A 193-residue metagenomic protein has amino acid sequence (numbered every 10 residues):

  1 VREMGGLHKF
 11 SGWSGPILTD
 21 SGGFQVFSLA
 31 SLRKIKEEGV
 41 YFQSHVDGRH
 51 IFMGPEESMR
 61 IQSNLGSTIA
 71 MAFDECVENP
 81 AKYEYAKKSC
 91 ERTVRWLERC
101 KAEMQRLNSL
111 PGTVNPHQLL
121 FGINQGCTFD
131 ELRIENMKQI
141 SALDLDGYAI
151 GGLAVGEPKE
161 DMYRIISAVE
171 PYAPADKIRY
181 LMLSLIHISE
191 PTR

Functional and structural regions predicted by a protein language model:
V1-V114: Non-catalytic, usually N-terminal nucleic-acid engagement modules in DNA/RNA processing proteins
E3, M137, M162-S167: Charged helix-capping and loop-helix junction motifs
I17-D20, A70-A72, L120-N124, Y148-I150 (+1 more regions): Hydrophobic faces of well-ordered beta-strands that scaffold small-molecule active sites in alpha/beta enzyme cores
G23-Q25, E75-E78, G126-T128, A154 (+1 more regions): Active-site-proximal loop/turn and secondary-structure-junction residues that shape catalytic pockets, frequently
H50, A81-R92, T128-E135, E157-D161 (+1 more regions): Alpha-helix N-cap and loop-to-helix initiation/capping positions
N64-T68, R92-L120, Q125-V155, Y172: Alpha/beta enzyme core
V155-P158, M162, A168-P171: Active-site-proximal segments of catalytic enzyme domains that coordinate small-molecule cofactors or metal ions
I186-R193: Residue-level detector of conserved catalytic or cofactor/ligand-binding positions in enzyme active sites
